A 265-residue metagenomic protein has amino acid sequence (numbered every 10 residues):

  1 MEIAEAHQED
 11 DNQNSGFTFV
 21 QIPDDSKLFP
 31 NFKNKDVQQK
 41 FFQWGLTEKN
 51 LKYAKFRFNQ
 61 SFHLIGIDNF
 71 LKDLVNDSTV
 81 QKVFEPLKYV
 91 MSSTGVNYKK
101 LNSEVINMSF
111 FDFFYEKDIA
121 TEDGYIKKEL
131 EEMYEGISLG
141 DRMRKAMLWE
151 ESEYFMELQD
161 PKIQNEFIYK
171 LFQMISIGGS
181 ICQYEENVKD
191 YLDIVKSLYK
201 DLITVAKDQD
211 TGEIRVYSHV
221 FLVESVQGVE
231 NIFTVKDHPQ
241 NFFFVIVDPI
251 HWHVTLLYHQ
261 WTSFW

Functional and structural regions predicted by a protein language model:
E2-T211: Extended, low-hydrophobicity segments enriched in charged/polar residues
H7, H63, Y184, Y191 (+4 more regions): Histidine (H) residue identity feature
D193-N241: Functional cores of ribonucleases/endoribonucleases
E224-W265: Compact beta-sheet-dominated globular domain cores
